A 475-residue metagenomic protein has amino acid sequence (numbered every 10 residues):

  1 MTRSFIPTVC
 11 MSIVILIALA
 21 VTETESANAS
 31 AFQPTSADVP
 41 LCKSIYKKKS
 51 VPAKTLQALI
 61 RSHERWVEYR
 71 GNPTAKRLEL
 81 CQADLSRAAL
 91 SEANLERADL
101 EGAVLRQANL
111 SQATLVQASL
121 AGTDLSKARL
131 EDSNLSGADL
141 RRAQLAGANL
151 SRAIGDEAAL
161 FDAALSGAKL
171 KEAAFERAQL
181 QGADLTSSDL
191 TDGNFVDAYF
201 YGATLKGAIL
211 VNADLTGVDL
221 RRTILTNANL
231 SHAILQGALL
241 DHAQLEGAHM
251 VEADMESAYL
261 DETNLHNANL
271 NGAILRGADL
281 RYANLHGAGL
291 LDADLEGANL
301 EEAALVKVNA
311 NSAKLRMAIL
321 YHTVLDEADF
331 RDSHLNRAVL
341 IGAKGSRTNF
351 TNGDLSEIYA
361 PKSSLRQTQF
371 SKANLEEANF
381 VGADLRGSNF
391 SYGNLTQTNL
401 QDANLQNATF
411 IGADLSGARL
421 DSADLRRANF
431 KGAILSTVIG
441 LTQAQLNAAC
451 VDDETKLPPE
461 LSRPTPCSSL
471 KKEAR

Functional and structural regions predicted by a protein language model:
M1-M11: Bacterial N-terminal signal peptides that target proteins for export
V9-A20: Bacterial N-terminal signal peptides
A20-Q33: Signal peptide processing junction and immediate N-terminal pro/mature segment of secreted/exported proteins
F32-T35, I45-Q57, Y69-A474: Tandem repeat scaffolds
